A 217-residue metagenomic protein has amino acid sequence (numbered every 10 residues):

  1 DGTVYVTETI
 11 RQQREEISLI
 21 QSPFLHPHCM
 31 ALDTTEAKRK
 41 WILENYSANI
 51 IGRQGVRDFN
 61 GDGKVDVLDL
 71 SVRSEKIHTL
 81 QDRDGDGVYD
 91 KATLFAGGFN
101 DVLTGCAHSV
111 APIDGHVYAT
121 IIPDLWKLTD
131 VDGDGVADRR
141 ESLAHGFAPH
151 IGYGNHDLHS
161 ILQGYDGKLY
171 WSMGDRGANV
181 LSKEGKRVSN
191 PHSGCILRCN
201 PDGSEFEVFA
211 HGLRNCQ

Functional and structural regions predicted by a protein language model:
D1-Q217: Beta-propeller domains with acidic blade repeats across secreted/periplasmic ectodomains and cytosolic WD/CNH propellers
